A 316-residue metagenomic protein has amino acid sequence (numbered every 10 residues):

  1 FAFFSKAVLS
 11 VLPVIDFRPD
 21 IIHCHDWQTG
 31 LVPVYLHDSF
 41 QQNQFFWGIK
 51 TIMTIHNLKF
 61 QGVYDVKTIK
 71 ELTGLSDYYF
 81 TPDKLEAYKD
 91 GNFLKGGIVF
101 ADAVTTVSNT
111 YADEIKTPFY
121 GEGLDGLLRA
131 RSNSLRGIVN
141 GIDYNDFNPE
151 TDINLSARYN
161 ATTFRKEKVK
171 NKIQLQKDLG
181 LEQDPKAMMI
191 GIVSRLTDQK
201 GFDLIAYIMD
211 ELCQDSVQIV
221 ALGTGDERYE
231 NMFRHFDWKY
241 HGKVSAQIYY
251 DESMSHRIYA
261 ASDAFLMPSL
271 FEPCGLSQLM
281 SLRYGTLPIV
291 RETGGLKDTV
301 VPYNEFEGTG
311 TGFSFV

Functional and structural regions predicted by a protein language model:
F1-V316: Catalytic cores of nucleotide-sugar-dependent glycosyltransferases that transfer UDP/GDP/TDP-activated
